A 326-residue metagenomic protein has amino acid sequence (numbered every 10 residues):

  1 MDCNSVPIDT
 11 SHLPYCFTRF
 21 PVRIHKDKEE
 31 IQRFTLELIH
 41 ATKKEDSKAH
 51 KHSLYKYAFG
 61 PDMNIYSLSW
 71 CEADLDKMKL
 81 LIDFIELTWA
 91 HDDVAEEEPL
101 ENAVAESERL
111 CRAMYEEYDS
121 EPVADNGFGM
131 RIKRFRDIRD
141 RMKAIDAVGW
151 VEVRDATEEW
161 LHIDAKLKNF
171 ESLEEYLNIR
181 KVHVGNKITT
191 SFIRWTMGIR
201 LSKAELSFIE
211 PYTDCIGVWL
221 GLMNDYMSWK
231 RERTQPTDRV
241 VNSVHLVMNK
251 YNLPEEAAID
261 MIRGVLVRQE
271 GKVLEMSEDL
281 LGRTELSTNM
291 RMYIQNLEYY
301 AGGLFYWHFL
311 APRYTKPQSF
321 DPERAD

Functional and structural regions predicted by a protein language model:
M1-D326: Alpha-helical, largely C-terminal catalytic domains that coordinate divalent metal ions via clustered Asp/Glu/His
